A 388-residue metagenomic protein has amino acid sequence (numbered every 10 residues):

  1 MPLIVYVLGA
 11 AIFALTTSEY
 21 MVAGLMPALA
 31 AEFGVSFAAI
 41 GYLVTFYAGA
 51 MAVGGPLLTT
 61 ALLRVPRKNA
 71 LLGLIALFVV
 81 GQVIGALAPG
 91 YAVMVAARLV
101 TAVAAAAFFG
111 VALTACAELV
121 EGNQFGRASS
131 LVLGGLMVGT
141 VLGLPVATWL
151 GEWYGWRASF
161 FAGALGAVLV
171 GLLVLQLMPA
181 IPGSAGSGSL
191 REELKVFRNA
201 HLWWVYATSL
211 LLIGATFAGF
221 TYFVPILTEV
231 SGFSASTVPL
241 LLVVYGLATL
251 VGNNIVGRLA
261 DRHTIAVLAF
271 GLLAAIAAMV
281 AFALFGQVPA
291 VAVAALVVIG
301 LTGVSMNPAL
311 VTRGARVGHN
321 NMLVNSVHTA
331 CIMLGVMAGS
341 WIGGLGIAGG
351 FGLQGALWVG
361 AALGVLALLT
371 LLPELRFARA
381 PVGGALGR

Functional and structural regions predicted by a protein language model:
G34, P66, L87-V93, G232 (+1 more regions): Helix-breaking motifs and short loop linkers at transmembrane-helix boundaries and internal kinks in secondary membrane
V53-A92: Conserved MFS/SLC helix-loop-helix module at the cytosolic interface between two early adjacent transmembrane helices
G54-R67, V251-T264, I347-A348: Helix-to-loop junctions at the C-terminal end of transmembrane segments in multipass secondary transporters
L77-I84, A92-T101, A290-V298: Paired small-residue
Y91-V93, E121-P179, I226: Helix-loop-helix hairpin linking two adjacent transmembrane segments in secondary transporters
A97-L136: Cytoplasmic helix-loop-helix junction between adjacent transmembrane helices in 12-TM secondary transporters
A107-V120, V304-G318: Intracellular juxtamembrane helix-capping segments at the cytosolic ends of symmetry-related transmembrane helices
A266-L310: C-terminal transmembrane helical hairpin of 12-TM major facilitator-type secondary transporters
